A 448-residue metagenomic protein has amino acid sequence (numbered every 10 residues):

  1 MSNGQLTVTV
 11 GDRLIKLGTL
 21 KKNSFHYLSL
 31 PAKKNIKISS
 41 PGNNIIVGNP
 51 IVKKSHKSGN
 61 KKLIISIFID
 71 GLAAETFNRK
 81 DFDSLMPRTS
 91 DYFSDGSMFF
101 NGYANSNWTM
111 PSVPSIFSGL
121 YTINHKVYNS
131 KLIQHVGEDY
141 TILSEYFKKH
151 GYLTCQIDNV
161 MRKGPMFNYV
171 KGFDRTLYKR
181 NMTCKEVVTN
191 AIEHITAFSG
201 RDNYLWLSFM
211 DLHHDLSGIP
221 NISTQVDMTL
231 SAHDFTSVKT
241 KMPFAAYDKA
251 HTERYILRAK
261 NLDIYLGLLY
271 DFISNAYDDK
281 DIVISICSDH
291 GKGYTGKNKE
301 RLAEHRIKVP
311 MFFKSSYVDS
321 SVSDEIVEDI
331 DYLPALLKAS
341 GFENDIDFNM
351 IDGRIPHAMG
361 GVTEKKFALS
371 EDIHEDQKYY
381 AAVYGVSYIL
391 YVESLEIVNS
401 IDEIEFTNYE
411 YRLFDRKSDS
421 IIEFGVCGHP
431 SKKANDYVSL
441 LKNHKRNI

Functional and structural regions predicted by a protein language model:
M1-I448: Catalytic domains that recognize anionic headgroups
